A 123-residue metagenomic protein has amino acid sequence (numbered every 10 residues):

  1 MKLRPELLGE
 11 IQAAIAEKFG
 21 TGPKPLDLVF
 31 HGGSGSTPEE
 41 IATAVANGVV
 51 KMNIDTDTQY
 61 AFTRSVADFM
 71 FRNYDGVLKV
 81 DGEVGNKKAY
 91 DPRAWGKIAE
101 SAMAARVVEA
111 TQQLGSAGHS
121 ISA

Functional and structural regions predicted by a protein language model:
M1-L28: Alpha-helix-loop-beta-strand connector modules within alpha/beta enzyme cores
P5-Q12, I41, A104-T111: Generic structural signal for well-ordered alpha-helices, preferentially at hydrophobic/aromatic core positions
E10-K18, T43, N47, S65 (+1 more regions): Alpha-helical structural signal in soluble globular domains
L26-G32, V50-I54: Hydrophobic faces of well-ordered beta-strands that scaffold small-molecule active sites in alpha/beta enzyme cores
G33-N47: Catalytic cores of alpha/beta
N47-S65: Glycine-rich phosphate-binding active-site loops on the catalytic face of alpha/beta enzymes
V66-M70: Short low-complexity, flexible loop/linker segments enriched in glycine and/or proline with clustered acidic
F71-A123: Extended, intrinsically disordered, low-complexity segments
